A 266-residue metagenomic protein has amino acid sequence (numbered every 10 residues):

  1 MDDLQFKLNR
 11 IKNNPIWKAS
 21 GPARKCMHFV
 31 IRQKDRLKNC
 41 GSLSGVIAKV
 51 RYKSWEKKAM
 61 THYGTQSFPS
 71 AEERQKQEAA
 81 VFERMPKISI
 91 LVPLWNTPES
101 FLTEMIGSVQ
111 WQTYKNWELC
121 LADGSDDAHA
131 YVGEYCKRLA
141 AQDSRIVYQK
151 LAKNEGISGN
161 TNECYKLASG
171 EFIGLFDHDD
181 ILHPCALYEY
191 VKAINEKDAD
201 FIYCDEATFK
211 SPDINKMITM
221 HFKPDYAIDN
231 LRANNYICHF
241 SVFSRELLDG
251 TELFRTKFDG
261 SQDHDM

Functional and structural regions predicted by a protein language model:
M1-E72, A79-R84: Boundary detector for helix-to-coil junctions that initiate low-complexity/charged tails
T97-W111: Short, well-formed alpha-helical segments that are part of the catalytic scaffolds of diverse glycosyltransferases
S108-K153: Acidic donor-binding segment of Leloir-type glycosyltransferases
L151-A168: Glycine-rich, basic loop-to-helix element that forms the pyrophosphate-binding segment of sugar-nucleotide handling
S158, K166, K216-V242: A recurrent flexible, glycine/aromatic-enriched loop bordering the glycosyltransferase active site that acts as
I173: Short aromatic/hydrophobic "clamp" motif used to bind/position activated sugar donors
C185-M217: Conserved donor NDP-sugar-binding/catalytic core segment of glycosyltransferases
D259-M266: Acidic donor-binding loop at a coil-to-helix junction in glycosyltransferase catalytic cores that engages
